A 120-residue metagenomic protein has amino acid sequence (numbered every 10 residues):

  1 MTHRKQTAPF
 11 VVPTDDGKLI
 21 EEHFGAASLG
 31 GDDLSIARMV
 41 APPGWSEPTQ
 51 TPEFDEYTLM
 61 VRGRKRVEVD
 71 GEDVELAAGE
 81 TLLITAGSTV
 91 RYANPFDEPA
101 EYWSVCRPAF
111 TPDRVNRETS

Functional and structural regions predicted by a protein language model:
M1-D33, V40, P48, R114-S120: A short, N-terminal "cap"/entry segment at the start of jelly-roll beta-barrel domains of the cupin/DSBH fold
L29-D32, P42-W45, R62-R66, P108-T111: Short, charged/polar surface micro-motifs in flexible loops or helix N-caps
R38-P42, T51-V67, V105: Short, conserved beta-strand element in jelly-roll/cupin
S46-E47, R66, L82, A86-Y92: Histidine-centered metal-chelating micro-motifs
Y57, R64-R66, D73, T89 (+1 more regions): Structural motif
G71-G87: Short acidic-glycine-tyrosine-enriched beta hairpin
A86-P112: Ligand-binding loop in jelly-roll beta-barrel domains
